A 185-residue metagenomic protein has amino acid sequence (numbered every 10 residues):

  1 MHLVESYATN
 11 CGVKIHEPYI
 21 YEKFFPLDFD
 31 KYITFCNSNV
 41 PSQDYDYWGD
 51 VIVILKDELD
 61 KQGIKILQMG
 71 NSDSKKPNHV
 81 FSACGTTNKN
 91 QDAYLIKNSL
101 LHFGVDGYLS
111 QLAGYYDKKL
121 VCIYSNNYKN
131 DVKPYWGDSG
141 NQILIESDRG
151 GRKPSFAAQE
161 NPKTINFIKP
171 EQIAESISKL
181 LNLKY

Functional and structural regions predicted by a protein language model:
M1-Y185: Catalytic machinery of carbohydrate-active enzymes, primarily nucleotide-sugar-dependent glycosyltransferases
